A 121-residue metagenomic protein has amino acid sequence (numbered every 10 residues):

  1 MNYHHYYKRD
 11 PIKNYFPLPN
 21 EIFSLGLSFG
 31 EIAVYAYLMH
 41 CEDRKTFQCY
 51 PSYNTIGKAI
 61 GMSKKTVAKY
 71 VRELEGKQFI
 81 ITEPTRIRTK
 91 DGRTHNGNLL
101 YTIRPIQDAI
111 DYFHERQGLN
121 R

Functional and structural regions predicted by a protein language model:
M1-T66, R72, T94: Short recognition helix of helix-turn-helix/winged-helix DNA-binding domains
K64-R121: Winged-helix/helix-turn-helix nucleic-acid-interaction surface
